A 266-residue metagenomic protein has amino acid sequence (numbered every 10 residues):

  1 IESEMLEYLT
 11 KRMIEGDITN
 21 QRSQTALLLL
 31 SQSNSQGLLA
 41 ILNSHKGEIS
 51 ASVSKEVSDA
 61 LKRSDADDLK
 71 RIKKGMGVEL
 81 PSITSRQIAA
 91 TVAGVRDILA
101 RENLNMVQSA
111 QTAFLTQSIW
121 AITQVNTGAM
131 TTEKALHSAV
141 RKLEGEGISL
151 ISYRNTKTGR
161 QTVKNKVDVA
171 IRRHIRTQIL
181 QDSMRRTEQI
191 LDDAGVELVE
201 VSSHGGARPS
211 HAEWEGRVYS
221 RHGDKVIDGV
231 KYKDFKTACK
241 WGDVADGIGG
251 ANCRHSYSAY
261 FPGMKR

Functional and structural regions predicted by a protein language model:
I1-I148, G263-R266: N-terminal leader/targeting and assembly helices and adjacent pre-domain segments
I1-L6, S23, L30, R160-V163 (+3 more regions): Generic ordered-secondary-structure signal
R12, R22, R63, R71 (+14 more regions): Arginine residue identity/basic-tract feature
N34, I49-V53, M130-A135, T162 (+2 more regions): General structural signal for secondary-structure boundaries
Q124-A170, H174, R185-Q189, D193-A194: A charged, amphipathic alpha-helical module
L150, N165-G263: Acidic, glycine-rich two-metal-ion catalytic cores of nucleic acid-processing enzymes
